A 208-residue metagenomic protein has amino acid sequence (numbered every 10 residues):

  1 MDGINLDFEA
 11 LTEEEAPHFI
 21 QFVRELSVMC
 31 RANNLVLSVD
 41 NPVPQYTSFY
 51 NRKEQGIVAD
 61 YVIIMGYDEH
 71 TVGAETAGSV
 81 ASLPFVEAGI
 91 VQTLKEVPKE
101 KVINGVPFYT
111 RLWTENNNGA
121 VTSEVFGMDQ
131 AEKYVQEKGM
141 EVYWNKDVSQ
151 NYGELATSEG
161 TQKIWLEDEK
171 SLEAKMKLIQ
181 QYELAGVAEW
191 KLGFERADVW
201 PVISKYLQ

Functional and structural regions predicted by a protein language model:
M1-L11, V187-E189: Short acidic catalytic loops
D2-G3, Y61, K101, G186: Residues at the N-termini of beta-strands
L6, N104, I179: Terminal peptide-recognition signature
F8-A10, N41, F85, K191: Short glycine-centered, acidic/aromatic-flanked micro-motifs in structured strand/loop junctions that mark active-site
E15-Y134: Substrate-binding surface in catalytic domains of secreted glycosidases
P17, Q21, V28, N33-L35 (+2 more regions): Short acidic, glycine/proline-enriched helix-loop-strand junctions
F108-K177, L207: Glycan-binding loop/region signatures in secreted carbohydrate-active enzymes
S171, K175-Q208: Acidic/aromatic/glycine-rich contiguous surface patches that form carbohydrate-binding/processing clefts and analogous
